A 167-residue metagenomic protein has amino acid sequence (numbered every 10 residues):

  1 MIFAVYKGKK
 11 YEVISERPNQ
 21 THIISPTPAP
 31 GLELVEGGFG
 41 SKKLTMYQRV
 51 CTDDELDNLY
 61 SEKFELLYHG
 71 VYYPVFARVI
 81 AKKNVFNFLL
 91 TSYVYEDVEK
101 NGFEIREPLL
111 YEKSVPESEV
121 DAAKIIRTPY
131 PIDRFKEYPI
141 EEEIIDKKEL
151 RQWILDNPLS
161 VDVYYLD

Functional and structural regions predicted by a protein language model:
M1-D167: Short, surface-exposed polybasic-aromatic patches that bind anionic ligands, especially phosphate groups
